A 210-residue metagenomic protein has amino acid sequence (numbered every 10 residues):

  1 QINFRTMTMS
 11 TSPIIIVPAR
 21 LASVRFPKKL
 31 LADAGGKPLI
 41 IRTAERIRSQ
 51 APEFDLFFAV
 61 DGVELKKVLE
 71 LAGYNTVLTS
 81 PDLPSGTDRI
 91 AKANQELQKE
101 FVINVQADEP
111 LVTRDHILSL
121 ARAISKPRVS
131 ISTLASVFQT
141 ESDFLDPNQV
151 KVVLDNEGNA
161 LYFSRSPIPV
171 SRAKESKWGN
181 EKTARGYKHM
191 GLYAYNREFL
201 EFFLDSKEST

Functional and structural regions predicted by a protein language model:
Q1-T8: Short, Lys/Arg-enriched N-terminal segments with co-localized hydrophobic residues within the first ~10-30 amino acids
T11-V60: N-terminal glycine-rich phosphate-binding loop and ensuing alpha1 helix
I15, L56-F58, V102, S132 (+1 more regions): Hydrophobic/aromatic residues located in beta-strands of well-ordered beta-sheets within soluble catalytic
V24, P110, Y193: Residues that recognize and position ribonucleotide moieties
E53, K99, K126-S130: Short, high-confidence coil segments that cap the C-terminus of an alpha-helix and link into the following beta-strand
F57, V63-R122: Short phosphate-binding loop-to-helix
T113-S206: Conserved core of the sugar-phosphate nucleotidyltransferase
